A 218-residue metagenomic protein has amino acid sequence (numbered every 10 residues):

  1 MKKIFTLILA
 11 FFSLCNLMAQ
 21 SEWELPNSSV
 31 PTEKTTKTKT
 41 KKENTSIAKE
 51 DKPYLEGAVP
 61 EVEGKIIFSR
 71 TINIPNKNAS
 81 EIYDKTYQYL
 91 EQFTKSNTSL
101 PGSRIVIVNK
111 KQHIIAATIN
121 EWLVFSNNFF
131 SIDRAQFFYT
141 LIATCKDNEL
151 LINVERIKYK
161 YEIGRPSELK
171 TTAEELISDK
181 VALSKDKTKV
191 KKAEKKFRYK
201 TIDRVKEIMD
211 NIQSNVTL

Functional and structural regions predicted by a protein language model:
M1-L25: Bacterial Sec-dependent N-terminal signal peptides
Q20-L218: Ser/Thr-rich, low-complexity intrinsically disordered terminal regions
